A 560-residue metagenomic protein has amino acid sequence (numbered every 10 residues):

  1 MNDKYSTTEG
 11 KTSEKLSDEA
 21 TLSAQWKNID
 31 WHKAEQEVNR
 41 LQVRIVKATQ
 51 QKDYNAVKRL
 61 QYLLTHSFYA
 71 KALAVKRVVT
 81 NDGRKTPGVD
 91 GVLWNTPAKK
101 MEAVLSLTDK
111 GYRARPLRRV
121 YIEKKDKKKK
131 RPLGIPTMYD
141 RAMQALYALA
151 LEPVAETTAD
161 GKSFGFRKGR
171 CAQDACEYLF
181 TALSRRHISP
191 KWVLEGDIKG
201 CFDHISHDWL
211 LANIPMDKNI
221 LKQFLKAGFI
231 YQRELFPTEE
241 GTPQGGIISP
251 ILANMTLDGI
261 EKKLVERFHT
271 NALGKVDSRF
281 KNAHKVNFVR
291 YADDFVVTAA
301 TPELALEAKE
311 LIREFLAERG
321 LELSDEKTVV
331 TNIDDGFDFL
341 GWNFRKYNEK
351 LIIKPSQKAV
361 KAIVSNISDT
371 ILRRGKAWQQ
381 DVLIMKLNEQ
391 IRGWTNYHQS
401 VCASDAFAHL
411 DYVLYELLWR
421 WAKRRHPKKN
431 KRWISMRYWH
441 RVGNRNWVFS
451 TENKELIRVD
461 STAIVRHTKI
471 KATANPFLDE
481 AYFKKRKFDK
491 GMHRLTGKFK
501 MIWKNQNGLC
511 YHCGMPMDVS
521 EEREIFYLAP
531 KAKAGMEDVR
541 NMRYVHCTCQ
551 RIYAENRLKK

Functional and structural regions predicted by a protein language model:
A24-G83, L149-G165: Charged boundary/loop elements
S106, K110, T158-K162, R167 (+2 more regions): Conserved polymerase palm-domain catalytic core
K226, Q232-L235, R319-L383, E389-R392: A conserved non-catalytic segment of reverse transcriptases and RNA-directed RNA polymerases corresponding to the late
L383-K429, M436-Y438: Non-catalytic, peripheral interaction segments enriched in hydrophobic/basic residues
V413-L495: Extended C-terminal regions of large enzymes
T496-N507, G535-V539: Short, flexible, mixed-charge glycine/proline-rich loop motifs that serve as phosphate/nucleic-acid-contacting
G514-C547, R551-Y553, R557-L558: Histidine-centered nuclease catalytic patch
